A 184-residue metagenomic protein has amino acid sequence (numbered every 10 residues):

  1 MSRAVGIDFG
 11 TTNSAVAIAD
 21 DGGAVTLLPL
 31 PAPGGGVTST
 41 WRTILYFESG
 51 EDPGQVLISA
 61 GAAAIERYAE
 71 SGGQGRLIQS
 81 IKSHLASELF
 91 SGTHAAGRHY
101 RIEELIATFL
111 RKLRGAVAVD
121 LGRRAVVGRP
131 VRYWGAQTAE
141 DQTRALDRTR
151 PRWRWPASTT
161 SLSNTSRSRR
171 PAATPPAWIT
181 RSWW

Functional and structural regions predicted by a protein language model:
M1-R3, A157-W184: Conserved phosphate-binding catalytic cores of ATP/NTP-utilizing and phosphoryl-transfer enzymes
M1-V5, T12, A19-V25, W155-P156: N-terminal glycine/serine-rich phosphate-binding loop of ATP-dependent small-molecule kinases, especially carbohydrate
I7-N13, P130, A177-W184: A short acidic Gly-Thr/Ser loop motif
G10, A19, G128-P130, N164: Generic beta-strand/beta-sheet core signal
S14-I18, T43-Y46: Short beta-strand scaffold segments in enzyme catalytic cores
I18-A19, Q137-D141, A172-P176: Short acidic, glycine/serine/threonine-rich loops at helix termini
G23-R150: Phosphate-binding loop and its immediate beta->loop->alpha context in nucleotide/phosphate-handling enzymes
T149-S158: Short helix-loop-beta junction
